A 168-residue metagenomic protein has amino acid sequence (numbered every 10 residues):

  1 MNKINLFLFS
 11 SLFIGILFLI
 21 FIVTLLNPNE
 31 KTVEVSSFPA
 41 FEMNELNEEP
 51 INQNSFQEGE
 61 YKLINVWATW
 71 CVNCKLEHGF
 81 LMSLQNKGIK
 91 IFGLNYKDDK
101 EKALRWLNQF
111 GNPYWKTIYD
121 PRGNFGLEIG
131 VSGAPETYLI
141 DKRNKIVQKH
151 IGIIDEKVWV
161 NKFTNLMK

Functional and structural regions predicted by a protein language model:
M1-N44: N-terminal targeting signals for export/organelle localization
A40-K62: A short beta-strand-turn-helix
E60-K62, V66-W70, G133: Short pre-active-site segment immediately N-terminal to redox-active cysteine/selenocysteine motifs in thiol-based
L63-I64, I91, T137: Hydrophobic beta-strand anchors of alpha/beta hydrolase catalytic cores
K75-F110, P121-L127: Structural microenvironment flanking redox-active thiols in thiol-disulfide oxidoreductases
I89, W115-K116: Short, conserved active-site loop motifs that form the nucleotide-linked donor/cofactor pocket
Q109-P113, P121-M167: Thiol/disulfide oxidoreductase modules built on the thioredoxin-like
